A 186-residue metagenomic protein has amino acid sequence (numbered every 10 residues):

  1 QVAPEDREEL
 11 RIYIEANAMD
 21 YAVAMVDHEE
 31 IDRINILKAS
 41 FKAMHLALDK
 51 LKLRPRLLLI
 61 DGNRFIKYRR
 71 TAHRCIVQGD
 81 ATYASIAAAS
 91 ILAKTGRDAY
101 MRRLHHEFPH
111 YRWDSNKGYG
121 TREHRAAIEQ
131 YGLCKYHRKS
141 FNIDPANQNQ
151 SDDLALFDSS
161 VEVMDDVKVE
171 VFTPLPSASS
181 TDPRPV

Functional and structural regions predicted by a protein language model:
Q1-V186: RNase H-like, Mg2+-dependent phosphodiesterase core, and more generally RNA phosphate-backbone-engaging helix-loop
